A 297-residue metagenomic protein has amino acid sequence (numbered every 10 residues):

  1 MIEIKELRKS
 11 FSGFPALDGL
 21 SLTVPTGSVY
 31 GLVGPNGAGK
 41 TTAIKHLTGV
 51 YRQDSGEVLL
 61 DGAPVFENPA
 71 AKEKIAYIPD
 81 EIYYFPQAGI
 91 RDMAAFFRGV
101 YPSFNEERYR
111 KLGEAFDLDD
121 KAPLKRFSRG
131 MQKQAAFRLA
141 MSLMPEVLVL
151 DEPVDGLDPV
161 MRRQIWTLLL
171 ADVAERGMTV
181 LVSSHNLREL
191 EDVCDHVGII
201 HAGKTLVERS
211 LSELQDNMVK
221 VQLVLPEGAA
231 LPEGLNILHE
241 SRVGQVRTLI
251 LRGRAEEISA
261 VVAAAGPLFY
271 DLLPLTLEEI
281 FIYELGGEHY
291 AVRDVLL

Functional and structural regions predicted by a protein language model:
I2-I4, K9-H201, L206-V207: ABC transporter nucleotide-binding domains
R8, D18-T23, D151, S212 (+3 more regions): Compositionally biased amphipathic helical and low-complexity segments enriched in hydrophobic
G89, S210, L273-T276: Short loop/turn segments at beta->alpha junctions
R110, S212-Q215, S259, E278: Generic detector of well-ordered alpha-helical segments enriched in charged/polar residues, highlighting helical
I165-A255: ABC transporter nucleotide-binding domain
V219-R293, L297: Short, charged/small-residue-rich alpha-helical element at the C-terminal edge of ABC transporter nucleotide-binding
